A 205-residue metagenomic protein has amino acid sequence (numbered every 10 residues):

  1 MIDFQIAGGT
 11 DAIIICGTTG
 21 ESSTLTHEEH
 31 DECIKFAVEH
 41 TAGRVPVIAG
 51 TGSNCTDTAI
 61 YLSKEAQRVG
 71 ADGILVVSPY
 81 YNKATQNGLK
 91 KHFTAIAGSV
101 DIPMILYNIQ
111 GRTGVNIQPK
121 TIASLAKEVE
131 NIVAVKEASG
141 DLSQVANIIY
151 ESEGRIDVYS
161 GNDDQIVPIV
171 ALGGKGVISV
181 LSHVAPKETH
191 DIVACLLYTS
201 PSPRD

Functional and structural regions predicted by a protein language model:
M1-L106, Q110-G114: Active-site beta->alpha loop and helix N-cap motifs at the rims of alpha/beta catalytic domains
G17, S78, S139, D163 (+1 more regions): Residues that line or immediately flank small-molecule/substrate-binding pockets and catalytic motifs
H30, I34, A59, I122 (+3 more regions): A general structural signal for well-ordered alpha-helical segments in protein cores
I48-G50, V76, V133-E137, S179: Short catalytic-loop micro-motif centered on adjacent basic/acidic residues
G73, Y81-A84, L89, T94-V170 (+1 more regions): Ligand/cofactor pocket segment of small-molecule handling proteins
L75-Y80, G176-K187: Glycine-rich phosphate-binding active-site loops on the catalytic face of alpha/beta enzymes
T189-L197: C-terminal helical cap(s) of enzyme catalytic domains, especially alpha/beta-barrels
Y198-D205: Conserved small/polar residues in nucleotide/adenosyl-binding loops
